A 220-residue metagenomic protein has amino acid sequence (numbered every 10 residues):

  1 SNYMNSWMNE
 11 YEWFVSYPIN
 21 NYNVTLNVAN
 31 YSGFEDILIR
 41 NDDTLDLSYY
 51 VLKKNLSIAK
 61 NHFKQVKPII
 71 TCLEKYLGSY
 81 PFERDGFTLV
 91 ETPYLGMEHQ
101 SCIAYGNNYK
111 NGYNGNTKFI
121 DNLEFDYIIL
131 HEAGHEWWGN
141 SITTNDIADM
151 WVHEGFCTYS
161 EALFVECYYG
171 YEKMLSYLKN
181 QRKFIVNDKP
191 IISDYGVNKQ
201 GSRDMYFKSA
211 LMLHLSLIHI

Functional and structural regions predicted by a protein language model:
S1-L130, Y159: Hydrophobic helix-coil surface modules that form long, contiguous segments used for peptide/substrate interaction
N41-D46, L130-E136, Q181-D194: Active-site-adjacent bridging/hinge elements
K53-K60, D146-I147, K199-S202, L215: Second-shell loop/turn segments in exported
K67, Y105-S176: Zinc-dependent metallopeptidase catalytic helix centered on the HExxH motif and its immediate flanking segment
I69-C72, S141, M212: Active-site and adjacent substrate-binding regions of carbohydrate-active enzymes
M150, E154-M212: Acidic/His/Gly-enriched intrinsically disordered linker/tail segments that often contain short helix/coil "MoRF-like"
I218-I220: Conserved small/polar residues in nucleotide/adenosyl-binding loops
